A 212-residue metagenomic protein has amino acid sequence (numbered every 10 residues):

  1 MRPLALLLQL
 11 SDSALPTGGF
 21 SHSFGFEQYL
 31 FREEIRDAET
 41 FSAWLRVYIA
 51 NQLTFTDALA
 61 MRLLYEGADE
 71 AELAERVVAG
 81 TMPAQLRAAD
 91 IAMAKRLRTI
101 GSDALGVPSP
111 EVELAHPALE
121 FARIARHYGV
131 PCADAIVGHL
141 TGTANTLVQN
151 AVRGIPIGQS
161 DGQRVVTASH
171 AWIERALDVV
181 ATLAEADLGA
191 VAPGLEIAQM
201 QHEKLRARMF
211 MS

Functional and structural regions predicted by a protein language model:
M1-S212: Metal- and O2-centered redox machinery and metal/ROS homeostasis
